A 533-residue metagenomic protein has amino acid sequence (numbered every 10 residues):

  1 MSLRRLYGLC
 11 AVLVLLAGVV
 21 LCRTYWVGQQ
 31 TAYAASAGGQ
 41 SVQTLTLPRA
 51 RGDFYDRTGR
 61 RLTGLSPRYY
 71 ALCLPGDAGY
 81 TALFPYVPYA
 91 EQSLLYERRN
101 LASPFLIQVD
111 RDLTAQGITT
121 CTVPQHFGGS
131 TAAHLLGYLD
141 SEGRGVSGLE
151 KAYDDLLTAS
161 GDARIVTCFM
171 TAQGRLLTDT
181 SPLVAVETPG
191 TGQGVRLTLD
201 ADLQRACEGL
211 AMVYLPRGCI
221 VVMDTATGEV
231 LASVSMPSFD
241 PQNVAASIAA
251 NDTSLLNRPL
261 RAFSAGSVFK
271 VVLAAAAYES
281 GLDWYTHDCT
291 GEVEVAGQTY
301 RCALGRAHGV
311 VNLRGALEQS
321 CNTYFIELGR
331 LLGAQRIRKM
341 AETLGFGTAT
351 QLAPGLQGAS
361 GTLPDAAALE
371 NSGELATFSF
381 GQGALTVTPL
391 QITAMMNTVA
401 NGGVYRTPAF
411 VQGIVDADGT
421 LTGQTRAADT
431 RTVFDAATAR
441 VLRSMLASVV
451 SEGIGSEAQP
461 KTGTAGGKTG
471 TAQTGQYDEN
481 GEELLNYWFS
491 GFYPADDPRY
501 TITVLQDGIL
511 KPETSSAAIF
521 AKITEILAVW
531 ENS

Functional and structural regions predicted by a protein language model:
M1-V244, R338-T343, I509-S533: Periplasmic/cell-envelope proteins involved in peptidoglycan metabolism and beta-lactam response
R61-T63, P182, D224-S267, A275-G508 (+1 more regions): Beta-lactam-recognizing serine transpeptidase/beta-lactamase-like catalytic domain environment
